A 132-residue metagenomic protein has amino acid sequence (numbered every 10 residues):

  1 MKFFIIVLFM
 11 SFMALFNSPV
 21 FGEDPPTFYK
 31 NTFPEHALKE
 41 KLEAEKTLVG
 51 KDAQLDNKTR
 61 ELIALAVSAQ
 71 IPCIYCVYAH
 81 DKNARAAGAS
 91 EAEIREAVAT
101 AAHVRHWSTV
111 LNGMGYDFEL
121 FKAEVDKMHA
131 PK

Functional and structural regions predicted by a protein language model:
M1-I5: Positively charged n-region of N-terminal signal peptides that target proteins for export
F9, F16-T59, V110-K132: Acidic, glycine/proline-rich low-complexity segments that act as flexible tails and inter-domain linkers
K46, G50, A64, D81-R85: Amphipathic alpha-helical segments within well-ordered protein domains
N57-L62, E91-A97: Alpha-helical scaffolds flanking conserved acidic
I63, V67-A79: Short, thiol/selenol-centered motifs that function as redox-active sites or metal-ligating centers
A69-P72, T100-W107: A short structural micro-motif
Y75-Y78, K82, H106-T109: Charged/polar positions within long, soluble alpha-helices
Y78-I94: Iron-sulfur (Fe-S) cluster-binding segments and ferredoxin-like electron-carrier domains, especially [2Fe-2S]
